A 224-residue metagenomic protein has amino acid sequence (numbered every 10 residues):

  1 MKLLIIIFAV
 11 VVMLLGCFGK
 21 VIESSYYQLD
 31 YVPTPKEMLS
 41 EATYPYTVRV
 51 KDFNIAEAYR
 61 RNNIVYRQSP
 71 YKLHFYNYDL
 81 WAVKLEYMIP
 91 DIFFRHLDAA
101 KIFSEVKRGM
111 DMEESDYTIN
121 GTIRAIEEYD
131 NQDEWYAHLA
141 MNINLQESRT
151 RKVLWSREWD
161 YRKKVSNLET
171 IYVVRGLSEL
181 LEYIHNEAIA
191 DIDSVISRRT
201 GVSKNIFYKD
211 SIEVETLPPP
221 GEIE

Functional and structural regions predicted by a protein language model:
K2-F8: Sec-dependent signal peptide recognition, specifically the positively charged N-region followed immediately by
C17-E86, V195-E224: A structural "domain/chain start" motif
F18-E37, E41, A100-K152, S166 (+1 more regions): Surface-exposed short loop/turn segments
K72-L80, R149-E187: Short secondary-structure boundary motifs at beta->alpha junctions and helix caps
E86, P90-F94, S178-L181, H185 (+1 more regions): Extracytoplasmic/secreted envelope proteins and their assembly/folding machinery, especially bacterial periplasmic
F94, D98-I102, I189-D193, S197: Sec-exported extracytoplasmic/periplasmic mature domains
